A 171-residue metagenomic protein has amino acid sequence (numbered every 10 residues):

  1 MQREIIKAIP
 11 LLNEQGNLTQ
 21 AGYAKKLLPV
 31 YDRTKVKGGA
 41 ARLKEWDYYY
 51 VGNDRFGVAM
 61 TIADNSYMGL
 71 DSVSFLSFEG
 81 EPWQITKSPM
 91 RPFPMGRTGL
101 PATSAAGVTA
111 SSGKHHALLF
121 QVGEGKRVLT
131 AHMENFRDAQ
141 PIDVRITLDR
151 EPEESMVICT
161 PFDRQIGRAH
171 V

Functional and structural regions predicted by a protein language model:
M1-R168: Targeting-peptide/extracellular-domain and disordered-appendage signature
